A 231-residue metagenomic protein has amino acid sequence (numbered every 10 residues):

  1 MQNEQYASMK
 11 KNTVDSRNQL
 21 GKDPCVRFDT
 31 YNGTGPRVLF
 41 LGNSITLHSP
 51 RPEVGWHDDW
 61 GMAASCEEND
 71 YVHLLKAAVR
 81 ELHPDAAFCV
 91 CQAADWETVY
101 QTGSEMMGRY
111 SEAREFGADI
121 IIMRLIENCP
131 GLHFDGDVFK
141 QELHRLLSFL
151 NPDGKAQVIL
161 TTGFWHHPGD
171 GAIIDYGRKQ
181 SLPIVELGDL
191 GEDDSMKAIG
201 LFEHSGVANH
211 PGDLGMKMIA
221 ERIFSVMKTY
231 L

Functional and structural regions predicted by a protein language model:
M1-L41, I45-A64, R80-E81, E115 (+7 more regions): N-terminal secretory targeting modules
Q2-Q5, Q19, Q92, Q101 (+3 more regions): Residue-identity detector for glutamine
K11-N18, C66, W96-V99, V158-T161: Short linear motifs at secondary-structure transitions and domain/linker junctions
P24-L39, L47-H133: Conserved SGNH/GDSL esterase-like catalytic core that processes O-acyl groups on lipids and polysaccharides
N69, L74, E81, G103-L231: Alpha-helical cap/lid subdomain in secreted, periplasmic, or secretory-pathway luminal O-acyl-processing enzymes
